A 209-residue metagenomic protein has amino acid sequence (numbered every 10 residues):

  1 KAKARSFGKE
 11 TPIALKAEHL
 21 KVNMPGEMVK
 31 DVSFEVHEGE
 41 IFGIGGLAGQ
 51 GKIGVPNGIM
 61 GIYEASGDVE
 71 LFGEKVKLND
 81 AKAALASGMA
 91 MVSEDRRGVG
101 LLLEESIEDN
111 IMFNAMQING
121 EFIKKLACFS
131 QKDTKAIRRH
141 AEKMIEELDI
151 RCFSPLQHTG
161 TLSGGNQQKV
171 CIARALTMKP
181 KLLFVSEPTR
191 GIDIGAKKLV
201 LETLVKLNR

Functional and structural regions predicted by a protein language model:
T11, P56-L162: Conserved P-loop NTPase catalytic core
A17-L20, E27-H37, G67: Conserved beta-strand
F42-K52: The feature captures the beta-strand-to-loop junction immediately N-terminal to the Walker
L162-K169, I194: ABC ATPase nucleotide-binding domain "signature motif"
I172: Hydrophobic anchor residue at the start of the ABC signature
T177-K181, E187: A short, proline-enriched helix->beta-strand linker immediately N-terminal to the Walker B motif in ABC-type P-loop
S186, D193: ABC-family nucleotide-binding domains
K198-R209: Helical segment within the ABC ATPase nucleotide-binding domain
